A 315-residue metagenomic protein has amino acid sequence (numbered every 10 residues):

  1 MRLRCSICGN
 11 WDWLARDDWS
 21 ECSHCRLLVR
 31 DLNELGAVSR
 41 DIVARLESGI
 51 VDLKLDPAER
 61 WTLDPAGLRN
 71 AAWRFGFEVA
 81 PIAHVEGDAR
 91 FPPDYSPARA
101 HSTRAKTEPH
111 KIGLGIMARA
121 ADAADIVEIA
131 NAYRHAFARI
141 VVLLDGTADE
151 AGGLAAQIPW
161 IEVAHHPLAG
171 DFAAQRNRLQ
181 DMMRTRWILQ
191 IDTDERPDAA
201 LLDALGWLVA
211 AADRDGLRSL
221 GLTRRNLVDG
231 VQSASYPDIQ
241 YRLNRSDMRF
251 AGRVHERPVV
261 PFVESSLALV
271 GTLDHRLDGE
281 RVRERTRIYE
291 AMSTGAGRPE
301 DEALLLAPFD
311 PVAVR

Functional and structural regions predicted by a protein language model:
R2-R99, A173-Q180, P197-R315: Catalytic-site signature of metal-activated, phosphate-bearing donor transferases, centered on the GT-A/GT-A-like
S96-T103, I112-A136: Short, well-formed alpha-helical segments that are part of the catalytic scaffolds of diverse glycosyltransferases
I112-G115, A138-V142, L217-L220: Hydrophobic beta-strand segments of well-ordered beta-sheets in folded domains
M117-A121, L143-G146, P167-L168, D192-T193: Structural motif
A118-A123, V127, T147, A173 (+2 more regions): Generic signature of mature, soluble extracytoplasmic domains
I129-A169: Acidic donor-binding segment of Leloir-type glycosyltransferases
A136-A138, M183-R186: Short, well-ordered alpha-helix to beta-strand connector turns
L179, T185-D198: Short beta-strand-to-loop acidic/aromatic patch adjacent to the donor-nucleotide binding site
